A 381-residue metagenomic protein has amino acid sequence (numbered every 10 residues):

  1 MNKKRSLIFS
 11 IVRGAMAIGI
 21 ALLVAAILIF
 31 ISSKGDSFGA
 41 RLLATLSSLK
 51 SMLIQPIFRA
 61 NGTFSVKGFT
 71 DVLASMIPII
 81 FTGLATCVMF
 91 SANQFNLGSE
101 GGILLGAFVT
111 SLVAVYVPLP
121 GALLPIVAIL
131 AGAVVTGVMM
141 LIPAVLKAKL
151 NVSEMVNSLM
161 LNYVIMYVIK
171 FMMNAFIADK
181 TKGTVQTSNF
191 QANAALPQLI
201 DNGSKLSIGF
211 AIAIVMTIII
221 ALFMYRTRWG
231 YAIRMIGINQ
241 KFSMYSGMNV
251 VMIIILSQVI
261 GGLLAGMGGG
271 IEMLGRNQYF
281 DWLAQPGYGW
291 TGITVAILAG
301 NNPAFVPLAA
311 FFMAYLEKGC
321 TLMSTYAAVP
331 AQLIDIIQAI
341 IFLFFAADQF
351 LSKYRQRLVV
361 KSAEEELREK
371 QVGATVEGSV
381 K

Functional and structural regions predicted by a protein language model:
M1-I20, A26, F30-I31, I238 (+2 more regions): Cytosolic-side transmembrane-helix boundaries in multi-pass membrane proteins
N2-V12, F90-G98, L119-T184, R226 (+2 more regions): Short loop segments and helix-boundary regions at transmembrane helix junctions of multi-pass inner-membrane proteins
A26-P56, A178-S188: Interfacial/capping segments of alpha-helical transmembrane domains
I29-K34, S51-Y116, G137-V152, I297-G300 (+2 more regions): Single transmembrane alpha-helix segments in multi-pass membrane proteins
G35-G39, F90-G106, A148-N157, N277-W290 (+3 more regions): Short, non-helical or kinked segments that cap or interrupt transmembrane helices
S51, S158, N162-R226, L333: Transmembrane helix-bundle core of multi-pass membrane transporters and related energy-transducing complexes
G203-Y279, P303-A304: Helix-loop-helix "hairpin" substructures at the membrane interface of multi-pass membrane proteins
Q258-A339: Transmembrane alpha-helical segments in multi-pass inner-membrane proteins
